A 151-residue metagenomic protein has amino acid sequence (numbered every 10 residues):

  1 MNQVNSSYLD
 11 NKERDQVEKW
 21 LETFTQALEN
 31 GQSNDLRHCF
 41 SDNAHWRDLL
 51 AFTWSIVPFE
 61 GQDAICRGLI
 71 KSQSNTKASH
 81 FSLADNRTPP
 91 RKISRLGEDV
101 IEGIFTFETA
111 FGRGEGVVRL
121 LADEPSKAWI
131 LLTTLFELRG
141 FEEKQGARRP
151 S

Functional and structural regions predicted by a protein language model:
M1-D15: Basic/polar N-terminal segments that are highly enriched at the extreme N-terminus, encompassing both cleavable
N2-Q3, I104-S151: Short beta-strand edge/turn micro-motifs at domain boundaries
Y8-K12, F24, I56-V57: A general boundary/transition motif marking the beginning of the first structured unit of a protein
R14-Q16, N30-G97: A solvent-exposed, acidic/Ser-Thr-rich amphipathic alpha-helical stretch
E18-Q26: Amphipathic alpha-helical repeat scaffolds
L96-I104: Short, hydrophobic/aromatic-rich segments at coil-to-beta transitions
